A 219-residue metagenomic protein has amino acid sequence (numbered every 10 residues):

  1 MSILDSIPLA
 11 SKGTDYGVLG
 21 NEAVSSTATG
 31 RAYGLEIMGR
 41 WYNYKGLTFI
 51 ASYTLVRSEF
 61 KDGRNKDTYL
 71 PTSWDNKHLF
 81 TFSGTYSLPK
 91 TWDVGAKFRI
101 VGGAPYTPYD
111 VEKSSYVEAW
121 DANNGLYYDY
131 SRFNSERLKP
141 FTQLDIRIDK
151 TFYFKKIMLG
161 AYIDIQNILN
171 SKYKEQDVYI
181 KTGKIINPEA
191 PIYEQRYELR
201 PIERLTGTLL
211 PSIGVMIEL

Functional and structural regions predicted by a protein language model:
M1, R99-N123, K139-Q143, K150-L219: C-terminal beta-signal and adjacent terminal beta-strands/loops of Gram-negative outer-membrane beta-barrel proteins
L9-P108: Gram-negative outer-membrane beta-barrel transporters
Y16-V24, G63-D67, L126-F133, E194-R200: Extracytoplasmic loops and strand-loop junctions of Gram-negative outer membrane beta-barrel proteins
L19, T27-R31, T72-K77, N134-F141 (+2 more regions): Short sequence motifs at beta-strands and strand-loop junctions characteristic of Gram-negative outer-membrane
N43-K45, L88-W92, I148-F154, I217-L219: Outer-membrane beta-barrel proteins
